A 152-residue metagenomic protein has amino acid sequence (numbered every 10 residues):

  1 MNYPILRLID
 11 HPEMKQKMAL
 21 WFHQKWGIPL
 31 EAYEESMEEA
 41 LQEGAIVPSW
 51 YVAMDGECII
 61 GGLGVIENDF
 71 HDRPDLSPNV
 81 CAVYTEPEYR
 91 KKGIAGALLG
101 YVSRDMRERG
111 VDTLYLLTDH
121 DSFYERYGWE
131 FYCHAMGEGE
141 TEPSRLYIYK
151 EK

Functional and structural regions predicted by a protein language model:
M1-M37, L41, A45, W50 (+2 more regions): Short amphipathic alpha-helix that is part of the acyltransferase structural core
P48, T141-Y147: Short hydrophobic/aromatic beta-strand or adjacent loop that forms the aromatic wall/cage of a ligand/substrate-binding
V52, C58-N68, N79, Y84: Conserved beta-strand in the GNAT
N68-F70, E88, D121: Short coil/turn motifs at secondary-structure junctions
R73-D75: Gly/Ser-enriched beta-turn/beta-hairpin loop segments
T85, K91-R104: Conserved acetyl-CoA-binding loop-helix of GNAT-fold acetyltransferases
E108, D112, T118-P143: Conserved active-site alpha-helix within GNAT-family acetyltransferase domains
